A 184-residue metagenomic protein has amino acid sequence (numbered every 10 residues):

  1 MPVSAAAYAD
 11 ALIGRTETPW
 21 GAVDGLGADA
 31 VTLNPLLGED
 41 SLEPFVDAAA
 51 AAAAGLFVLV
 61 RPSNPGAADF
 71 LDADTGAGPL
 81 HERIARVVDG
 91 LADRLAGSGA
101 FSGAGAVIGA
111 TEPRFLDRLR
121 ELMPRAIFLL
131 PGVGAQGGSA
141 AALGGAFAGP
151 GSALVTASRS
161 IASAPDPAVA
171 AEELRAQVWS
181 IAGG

Functional and structural regions predicted by a protein language model:
M1-G105: Conserved anion-binding
L33, L130-P131, A157, A164: Thr-Gly-centered strand-to-loop micro-motif
P35-L37, P62-N64, A110-E112, G134-A135 (+1 more regions): Active-site-proximal loop/turn and secondary-structure-junction residues that shape catalytic pockets, frequently
E39-L42, P65-F70, R114-R118, G137-G138 (+1 more regions): Short acidic/glycine-rich loop or secondary-structure boundary segments that cap or lie
A49-A50, D89-D93, D117-M123, R175 (+1 more regions): Surface-exposed amphipathic alpha-helices with a cationic face
L59-P62, L130-G134, R159, G184: A generic structural motif
A106, A110-T156: A C-terminal functional module that forms or caps the active site or interfaces directly with catalytic machinery
L143-S152, I161-G184: C-terminal helical cap(s) of enzyme catalytic domains, especially alpha/beta-barrels
